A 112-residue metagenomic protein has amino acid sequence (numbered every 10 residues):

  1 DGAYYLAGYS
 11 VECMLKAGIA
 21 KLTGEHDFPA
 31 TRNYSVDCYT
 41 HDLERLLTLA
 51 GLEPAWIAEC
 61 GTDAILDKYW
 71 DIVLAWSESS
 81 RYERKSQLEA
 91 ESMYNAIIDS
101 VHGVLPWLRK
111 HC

Functional and structural regions predicted by a protein language model:
D1-C112: Terminal alpha-helical segments
